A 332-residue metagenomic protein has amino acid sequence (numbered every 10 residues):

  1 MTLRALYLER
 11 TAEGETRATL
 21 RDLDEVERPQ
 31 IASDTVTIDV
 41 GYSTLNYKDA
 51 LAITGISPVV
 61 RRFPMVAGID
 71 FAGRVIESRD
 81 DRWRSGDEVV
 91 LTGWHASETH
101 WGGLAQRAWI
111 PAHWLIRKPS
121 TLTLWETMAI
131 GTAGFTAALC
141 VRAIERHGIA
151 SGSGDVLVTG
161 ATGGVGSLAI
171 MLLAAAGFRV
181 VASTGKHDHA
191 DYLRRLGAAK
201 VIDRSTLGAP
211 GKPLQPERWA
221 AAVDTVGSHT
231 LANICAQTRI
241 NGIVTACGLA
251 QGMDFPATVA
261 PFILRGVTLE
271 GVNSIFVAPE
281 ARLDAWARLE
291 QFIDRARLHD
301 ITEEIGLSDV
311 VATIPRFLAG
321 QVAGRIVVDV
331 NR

Functional and structural regions predicted by a protein language model:
P29-L45, I56-A96: Glycine-rich beta-strand-centered segment in the early N-terminal region that forms part of a ligand/cofactor-binding
D87-E88, R107, A175, I243: Residue-level marker of beta-strand positions
V90, A220-V223, T245: N-terminal Rossmann-like NAD(P) cofactor-binding module of classical short-chain dehydrogenase/reductase
T92-L157: NAD(P)H dinucleotide-binding glycine-rich loop of Rossmann-like/cofactor-binding domains, especially the beta1-alpha1
G134-F135, G160-S167, G227: Glycine-rich NAD(P) Rossmann-fold beta1-alpha1 loop
A174-T230, A287: Adenosine-nucleotide cofactor-binding segment
H229-R295, V330-R332: Glycine-rich phosphate-binding loop and adjacent beta-alpha segment of Rossmann(oid) nucleotide-cofactor-binding
L283-R332: C-terminal hydrophobic helical "lid"/dimerization subdomain of Rossmann-like NAD(P)H-dependent oxidoreductases
